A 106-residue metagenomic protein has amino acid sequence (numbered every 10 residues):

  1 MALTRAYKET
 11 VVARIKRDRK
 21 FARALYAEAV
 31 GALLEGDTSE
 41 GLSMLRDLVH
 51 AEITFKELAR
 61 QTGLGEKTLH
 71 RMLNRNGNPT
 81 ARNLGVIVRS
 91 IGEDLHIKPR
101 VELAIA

Functional and structural regions predicted by a protein language model:
M1-M44: N-terminal flexible/basic segments that precede or flank functional cores
E9, I97-A106: Short, charged recognition helix plus adjacent turn of helix-turn-helix-like nucleic-acid-binding domains
H50-R71: Short alpha-helical DNA-recognition segment
G65-T68, N76, T80: Short coil turns linking two alpha-helices in DNA-binding domains
N74-R75, G92: Residue-level detection of the helix-turn-helix DNA-binding "recognition helix"
A81-K98: DNA major-groove recognition helix of helix-turn-helix/homeodomain DNA-binding modules
